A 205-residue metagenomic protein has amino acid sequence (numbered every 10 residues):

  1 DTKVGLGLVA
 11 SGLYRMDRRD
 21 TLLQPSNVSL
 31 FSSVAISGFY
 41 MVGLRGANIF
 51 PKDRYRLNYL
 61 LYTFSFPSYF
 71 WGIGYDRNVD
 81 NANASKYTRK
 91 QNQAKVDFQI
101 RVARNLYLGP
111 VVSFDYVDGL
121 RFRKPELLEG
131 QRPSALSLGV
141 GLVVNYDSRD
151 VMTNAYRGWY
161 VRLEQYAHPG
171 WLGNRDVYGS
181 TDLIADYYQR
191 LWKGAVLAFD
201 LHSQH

Functional and structural regions predicted by a protein language model:
D1-L136: Gram-negative/organellar outer-membrane beta-barrel architecture
V140-H205: C-terminal outer-membrane beta-barrel translocator/porin domains of Gram-negative envelope proteins and their
